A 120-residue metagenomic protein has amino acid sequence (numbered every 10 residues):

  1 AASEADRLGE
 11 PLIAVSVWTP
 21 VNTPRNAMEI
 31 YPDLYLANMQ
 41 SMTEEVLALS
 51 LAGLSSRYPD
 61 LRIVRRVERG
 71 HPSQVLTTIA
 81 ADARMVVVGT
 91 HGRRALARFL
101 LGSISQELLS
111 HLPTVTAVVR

Functional and structural regions predicted by a protein language model:
A1-D33, S55-R57, R62-R66: Small/aliphatic-rich secondary-structure junction motif
E4, L12-A14, V46-A48, L54 (+4 more regions): Short, structured motif recognition centered on aromatic/hydrophobic residues
P32-E45: A short acidic, glycine-rich active-site loop that binds or catalyzes chemistry on phosphate/adenosine moieties
S55-V86: Structural beta-alpha unit
M85-S110: Glycine-rich, Arg-bearing micro-motifs that act as flexible, cationic patches
